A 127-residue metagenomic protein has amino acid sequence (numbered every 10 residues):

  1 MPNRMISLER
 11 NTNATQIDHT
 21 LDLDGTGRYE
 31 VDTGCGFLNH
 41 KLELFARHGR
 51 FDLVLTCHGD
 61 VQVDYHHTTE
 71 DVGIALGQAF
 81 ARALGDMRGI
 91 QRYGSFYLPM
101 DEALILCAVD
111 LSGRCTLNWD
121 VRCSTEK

Functional and structural regions predicted by a protein language model:
M1-K127: Structural preference for solvent-exposed beta-strand-turn elements and adjacent flexible terminal/loop segments within
